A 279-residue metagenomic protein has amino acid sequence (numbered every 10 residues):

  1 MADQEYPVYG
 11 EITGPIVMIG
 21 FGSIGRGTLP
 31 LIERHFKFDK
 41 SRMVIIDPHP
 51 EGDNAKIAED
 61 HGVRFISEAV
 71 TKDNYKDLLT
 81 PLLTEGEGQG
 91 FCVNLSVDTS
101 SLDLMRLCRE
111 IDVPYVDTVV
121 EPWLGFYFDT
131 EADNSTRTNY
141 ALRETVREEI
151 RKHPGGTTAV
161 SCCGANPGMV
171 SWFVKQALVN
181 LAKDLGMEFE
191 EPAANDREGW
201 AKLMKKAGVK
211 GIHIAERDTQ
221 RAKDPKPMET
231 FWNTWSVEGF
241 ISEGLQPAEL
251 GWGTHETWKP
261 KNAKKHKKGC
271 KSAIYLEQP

Functional and structural regions predicted by a protein language model:
M1-G14: A short, basic/flexible loop-to-alpha-helix module at the beginning of a structural domain
I12-P30: Glycine-rich adenosine-cofactor-binding loop
K37-I57: NAD(P)-binding Rossmann-fold cofactor-contacting core
E59-D73: Rossmann-fold cofactor-recognition segment
V70-T84: Conserved Rossmann-fold cofactor-binding substructure of NAD(P)-dependent oxidoreductases
T99-P114, T118-T157: Rossmann-fold NAD(P)-binding glycine/threonine-rich loop
R137-W232: Rossmann-like NAD(P)H-binding beta-loop-alpha module
V209-P279: Glycine-rich, aromatic-lined ligand/substrate-binding cores of catalytic and carbohydrate-binding domains
